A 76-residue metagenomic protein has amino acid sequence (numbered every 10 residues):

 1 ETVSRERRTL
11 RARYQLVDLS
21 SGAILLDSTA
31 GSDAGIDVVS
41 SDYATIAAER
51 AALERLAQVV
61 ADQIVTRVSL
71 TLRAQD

Functional and structural regions predicted by a protein language model:
E1-D27, G35-A47: Surface-exposed short loop/turn segments
T45-D76: Compositionally biased, intrinsically disordered linkers/stalks adjacent to structured regions
